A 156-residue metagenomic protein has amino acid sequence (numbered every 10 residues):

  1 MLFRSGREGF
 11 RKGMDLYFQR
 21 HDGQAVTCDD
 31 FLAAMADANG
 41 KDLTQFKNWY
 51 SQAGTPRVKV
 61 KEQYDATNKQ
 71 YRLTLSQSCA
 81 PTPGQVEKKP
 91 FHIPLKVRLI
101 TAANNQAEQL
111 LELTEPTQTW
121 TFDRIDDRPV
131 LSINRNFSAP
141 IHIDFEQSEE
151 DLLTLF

Functional and structural regions predicted by a protein language model:
S5: Inter-helical turn/loop segments and adjacent helix faces that build the functional surface of alpha-helical bundle
E8, D15-F156: Non-catalytic accessory/interaction domains
